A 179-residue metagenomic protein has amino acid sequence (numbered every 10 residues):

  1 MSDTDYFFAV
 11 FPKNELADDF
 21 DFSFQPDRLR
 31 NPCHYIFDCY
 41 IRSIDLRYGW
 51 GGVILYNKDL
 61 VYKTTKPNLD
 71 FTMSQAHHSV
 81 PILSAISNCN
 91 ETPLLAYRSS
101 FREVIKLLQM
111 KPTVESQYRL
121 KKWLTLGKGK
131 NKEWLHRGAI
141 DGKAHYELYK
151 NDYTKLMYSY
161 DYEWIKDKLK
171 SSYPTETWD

Functional and structural regions predicted by a protein language model:
S2-Y6: Active-site nucleotide-sugar/metal-binding loop of Leloir-type enzymes
F8-P12: Active-site acidic Asp-centered loop
K13-N14, I41: Short beta-alpha junction loops
E15-L16, V61: A generic structural signal for short hydrophobic patches within well-formed alpha-helices
D21-D179: Catalytic-site signature of metal-activated, phosphate-bearing donor transferases, centered on the GT-A/GT-A-like
